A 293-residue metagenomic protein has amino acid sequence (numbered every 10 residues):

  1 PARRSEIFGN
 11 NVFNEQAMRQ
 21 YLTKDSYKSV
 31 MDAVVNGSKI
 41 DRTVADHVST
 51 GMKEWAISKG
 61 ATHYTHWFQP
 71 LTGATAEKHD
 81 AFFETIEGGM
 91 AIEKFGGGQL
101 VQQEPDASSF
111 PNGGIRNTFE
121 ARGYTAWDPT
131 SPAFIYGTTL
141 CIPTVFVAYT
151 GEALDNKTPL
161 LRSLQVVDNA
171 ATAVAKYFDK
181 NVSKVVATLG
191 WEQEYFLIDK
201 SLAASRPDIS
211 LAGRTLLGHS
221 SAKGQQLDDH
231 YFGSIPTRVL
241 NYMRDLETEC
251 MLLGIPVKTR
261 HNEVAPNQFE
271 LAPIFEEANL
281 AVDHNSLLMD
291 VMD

Functional and structural regions predicted by a protein language model:
R3-G97, V101-F119: Histidine/acidic residue-rich metal-binding segments in metalloenzymes
R122-D290: Glycine-rich, acidic/polar active-site loops that bind/position phosphate-bearing ligands
D293: Histidine/cysteine- and/or acidic
